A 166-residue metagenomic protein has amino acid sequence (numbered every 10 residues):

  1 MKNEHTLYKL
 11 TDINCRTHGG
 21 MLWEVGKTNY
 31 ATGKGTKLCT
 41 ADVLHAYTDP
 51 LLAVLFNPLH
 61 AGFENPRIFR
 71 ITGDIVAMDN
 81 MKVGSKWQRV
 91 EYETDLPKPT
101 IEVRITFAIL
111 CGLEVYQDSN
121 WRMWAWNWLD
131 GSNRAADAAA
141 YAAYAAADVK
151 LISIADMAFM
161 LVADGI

Functional and structural regions predicted by a protein language model:
M1-I166: Short, glycine-biased loop/turn motifs at secondary-structure junctions and in low-complexity Ser/Thr/Pro-rich termini
